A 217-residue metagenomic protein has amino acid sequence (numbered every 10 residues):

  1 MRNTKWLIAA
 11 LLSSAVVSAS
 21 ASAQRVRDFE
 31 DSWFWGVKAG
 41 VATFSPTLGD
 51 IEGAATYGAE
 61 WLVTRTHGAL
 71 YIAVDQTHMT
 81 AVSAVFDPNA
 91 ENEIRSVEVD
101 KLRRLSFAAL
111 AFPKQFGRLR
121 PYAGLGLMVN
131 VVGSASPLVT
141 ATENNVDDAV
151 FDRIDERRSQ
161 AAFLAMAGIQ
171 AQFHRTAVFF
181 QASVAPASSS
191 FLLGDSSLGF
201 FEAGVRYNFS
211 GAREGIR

Functional and structural regions predicted by a protein language model:
A21-L70, R206, S210-A212, R217: Short glycine/proline- and aromatic-enriched beta-strand/turn motifs that initiate or cap beta-hairpins
Q24, E60-A141, N208: Gram-negative (and chloroplast) outer-membrane scaffold detector with strong preference for beta-barrel transmembrane
R27-W35, T66-L70, G117-A123, S159 (+2 more regions): Outer-envelope beta-barrel architecture signal
D31-W33, I51-Y57, T80, V99-L105 (+3 more regions): Residues that define the transmembrane beta-barrel architecture of outer-membrane proteins
V37-V41, Y57-R65, F107-A111, L125-V129 (+3 more regions): Residues on the lipid-exposed face of transmembrane beta-strands in outer-membrane beta-barrel proteins
F44-T47, A90-E98, D148-D155, A187-L193: Extracellular loop and loop/strand-boundary signature of outer-membrane beta-barrel proteins
T47-G53, V82-N89, G133-N144, F180 (+2 more regions): Outer-membrane beta-barrel translocator domains and adjoining extracellular loop/strand segments of Gram-negative
M79-S83, D155, A165-R217: Predominantly the C-terminal beta-signal and adjacent terminal strand-loop region of outer-membrane beta-barrel
